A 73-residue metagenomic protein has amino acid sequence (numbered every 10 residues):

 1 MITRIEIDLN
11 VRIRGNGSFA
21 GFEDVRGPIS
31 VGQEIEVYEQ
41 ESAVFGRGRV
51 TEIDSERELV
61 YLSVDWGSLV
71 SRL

Functional and structural regions predicted by a protein language model:
M1-F19: Short, basic/aromatic beta-hairpin or loop at an interaction surface
D24-V25: Short, conserved secondary-structure segments in the cores of folded domains
P28-V31: Short, well-ordered loop/turn sites that connect or cap secondary structure elements
E34, Y38-V44: Short, charged beta-turn/beta-strand-edge "cap" motif at the junction between a beta-strand and an adjacent loop
V44-D54: Short beta-strand-centered aromatic/proline hotspots
S55-W66: Short, solvent-exposed secondary-structure boundary/capping segments
R72-L73: Long, charge-rich, low-complexity intrinsically disordered regions
